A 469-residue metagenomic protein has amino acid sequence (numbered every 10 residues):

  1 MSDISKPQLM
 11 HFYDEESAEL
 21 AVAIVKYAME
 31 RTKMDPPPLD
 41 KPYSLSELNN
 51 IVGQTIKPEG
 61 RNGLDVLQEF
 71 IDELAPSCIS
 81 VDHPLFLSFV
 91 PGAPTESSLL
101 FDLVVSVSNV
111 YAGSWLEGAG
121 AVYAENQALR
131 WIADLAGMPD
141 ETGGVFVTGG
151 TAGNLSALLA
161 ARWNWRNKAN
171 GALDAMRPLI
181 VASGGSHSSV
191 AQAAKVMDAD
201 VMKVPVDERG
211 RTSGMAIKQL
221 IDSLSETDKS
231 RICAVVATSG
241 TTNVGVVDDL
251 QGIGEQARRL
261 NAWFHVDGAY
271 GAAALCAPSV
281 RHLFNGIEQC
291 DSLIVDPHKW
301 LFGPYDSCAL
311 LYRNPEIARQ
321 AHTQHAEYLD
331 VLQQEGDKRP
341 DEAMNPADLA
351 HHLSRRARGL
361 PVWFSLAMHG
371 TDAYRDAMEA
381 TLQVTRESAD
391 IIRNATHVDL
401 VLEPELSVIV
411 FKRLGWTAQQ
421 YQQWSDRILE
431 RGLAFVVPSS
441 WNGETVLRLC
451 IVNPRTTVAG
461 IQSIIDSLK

Functional and structural regions predicted by a protein language model:
S2-D140, A434, T456, L468: N-terminal entrance/gating region of PLP-dependent enzymes' catalytic architecture
E117, A121, V145-T151, A182-S183 (+1 more regions): Active-site nucleophile and cofactor-binding loops and adjacent substrate-binding regions of central metabolic enzymes
I132-S156, V204-P205: Short loop-beta-helix segment that forms the pyridoxal 5′-phosphate
D140-E141, L402-S407, S440-V446: Short Gly/Ser/Thr- and Asp/Glu-enriched loop/turn motifs at secondary-structure junctions
A152-R319: Conserved PLP-enzyme active-site core in the AAT-like
N285-T396: Active-site C-terminal subdomain of aminotransferase-like
D399-I428: Conserved PLP-binding catalytic core of the aspartate aminotransferase-like
W441-K469: PLP-dependent enzyme catalytic core of the Aspartate aminotransferase-like
